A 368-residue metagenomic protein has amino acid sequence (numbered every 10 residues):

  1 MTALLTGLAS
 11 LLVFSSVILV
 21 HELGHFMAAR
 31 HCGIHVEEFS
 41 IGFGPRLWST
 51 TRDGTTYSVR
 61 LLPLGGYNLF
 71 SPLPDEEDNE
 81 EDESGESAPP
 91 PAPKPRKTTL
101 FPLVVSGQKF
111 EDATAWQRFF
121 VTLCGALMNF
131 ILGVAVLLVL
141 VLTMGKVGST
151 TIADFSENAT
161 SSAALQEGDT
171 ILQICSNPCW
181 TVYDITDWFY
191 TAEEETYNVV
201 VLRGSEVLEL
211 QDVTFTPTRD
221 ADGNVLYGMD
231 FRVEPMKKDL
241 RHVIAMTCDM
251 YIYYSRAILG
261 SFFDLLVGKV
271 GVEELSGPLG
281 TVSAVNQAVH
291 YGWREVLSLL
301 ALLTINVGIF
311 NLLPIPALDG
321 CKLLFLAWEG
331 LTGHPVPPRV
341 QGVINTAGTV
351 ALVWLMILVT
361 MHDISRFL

Functional and structural regions predicted by a protein language model:
M1-A3, H290-L299: Membrane-interfacial loop-to-helix junctions in multi-pass transporters
A3-T99, L313-T332: Small-residue-rich helix-interface/hinge motifs
L4, P74, D78-Q117, V121-C124 (+1 more regions): PDZ peptide-recognition modules
F14-I18, L69, N129, G133 (+2 more regions): Alpha-helical transmembrane segments of multi-pass membrane proteins
F39, R60, L64, F119-L123 (+7 more regions): Hydrophobic alpha-helical segments of integral membrane proteins, encompassing both true transmembrane helices
W48-T51, A153-E157, A327-V343: Membrane interface segments of multi-pass transport proteins and intramembrane proteases
D264-G268, T304-L318: Transmembrane alpha-helix interface/packing and boundary motifs in multi-pass membrane proteins, characterized by
I357-L368: Juxtamembrane boundary at the C-terminal end of a transmembrane helix
